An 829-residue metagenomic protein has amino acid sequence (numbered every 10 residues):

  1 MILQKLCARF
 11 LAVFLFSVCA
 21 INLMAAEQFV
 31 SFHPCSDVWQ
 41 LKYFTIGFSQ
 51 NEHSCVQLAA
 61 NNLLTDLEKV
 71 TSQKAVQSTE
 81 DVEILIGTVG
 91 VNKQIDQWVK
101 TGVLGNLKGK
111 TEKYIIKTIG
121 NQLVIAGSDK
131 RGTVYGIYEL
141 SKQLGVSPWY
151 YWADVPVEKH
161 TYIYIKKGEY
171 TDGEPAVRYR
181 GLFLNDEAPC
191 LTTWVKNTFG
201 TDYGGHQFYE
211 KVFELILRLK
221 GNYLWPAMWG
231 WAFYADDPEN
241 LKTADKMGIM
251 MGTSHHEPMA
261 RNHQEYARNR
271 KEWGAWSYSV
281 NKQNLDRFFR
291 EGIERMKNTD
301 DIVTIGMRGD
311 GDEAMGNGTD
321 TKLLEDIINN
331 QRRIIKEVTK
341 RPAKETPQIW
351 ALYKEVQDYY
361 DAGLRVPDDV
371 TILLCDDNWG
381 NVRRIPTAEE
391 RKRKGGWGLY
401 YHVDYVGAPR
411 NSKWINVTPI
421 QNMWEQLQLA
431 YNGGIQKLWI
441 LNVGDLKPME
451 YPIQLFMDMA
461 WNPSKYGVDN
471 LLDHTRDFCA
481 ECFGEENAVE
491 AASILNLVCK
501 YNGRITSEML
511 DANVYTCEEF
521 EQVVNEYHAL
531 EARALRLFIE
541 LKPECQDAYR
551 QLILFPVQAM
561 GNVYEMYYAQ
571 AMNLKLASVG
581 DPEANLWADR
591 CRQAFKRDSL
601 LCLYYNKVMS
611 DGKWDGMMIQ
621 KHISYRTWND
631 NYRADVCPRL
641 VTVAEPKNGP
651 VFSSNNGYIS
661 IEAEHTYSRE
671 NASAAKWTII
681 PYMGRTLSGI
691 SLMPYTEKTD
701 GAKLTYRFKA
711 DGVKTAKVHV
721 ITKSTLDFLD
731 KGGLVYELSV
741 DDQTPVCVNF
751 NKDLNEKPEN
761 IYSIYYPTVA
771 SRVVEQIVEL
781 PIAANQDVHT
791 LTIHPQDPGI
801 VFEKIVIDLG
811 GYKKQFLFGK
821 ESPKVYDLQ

Functional and structural regions predicted by a protein language model:
M1-F29: Bacterial Sec-dependent N-terminal signal peptides
A26-E174, G712: Contiguous, structured surface segment used for ligand recognition
V124-G127, A188-H206, N222-W231, N269-N284 (+3 more regions): The substrate-binding groove and active-site-proximal loops of carbohydrate-active enzymes, especially glycoside
W149-D202, Q207-A227, G395-G398, P650 (+1 more regions): An acidic-aromatic substrate-binding cleft motif
V155, K159-T161, L472-K621, A702-L704: C-terminal non-catalytic alpha-helical accessory regions
I163, A235-P238, T243-K246, R270-K394 (+2 more regions): Gly/Pro-rich turn-and-neighbor structural signature
L217, N222-W225, W231, L374-G380 (+1 more regions): Structured mid-domain segments that build the active-site/substrate or prosthetic-cofactor binding neighborhood
S624-Q829: Extracytoplasmic
